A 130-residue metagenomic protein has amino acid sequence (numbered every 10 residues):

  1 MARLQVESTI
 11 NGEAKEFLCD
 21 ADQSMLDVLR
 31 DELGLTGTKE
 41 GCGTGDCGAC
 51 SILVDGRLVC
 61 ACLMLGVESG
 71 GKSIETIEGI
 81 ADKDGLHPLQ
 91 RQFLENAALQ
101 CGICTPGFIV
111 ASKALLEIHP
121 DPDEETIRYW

Functional and structural regions predicted by a protein language model:
M1-W130: Signature of N-terminal electron-transfer/Fe-S-associated modules in redox systems
